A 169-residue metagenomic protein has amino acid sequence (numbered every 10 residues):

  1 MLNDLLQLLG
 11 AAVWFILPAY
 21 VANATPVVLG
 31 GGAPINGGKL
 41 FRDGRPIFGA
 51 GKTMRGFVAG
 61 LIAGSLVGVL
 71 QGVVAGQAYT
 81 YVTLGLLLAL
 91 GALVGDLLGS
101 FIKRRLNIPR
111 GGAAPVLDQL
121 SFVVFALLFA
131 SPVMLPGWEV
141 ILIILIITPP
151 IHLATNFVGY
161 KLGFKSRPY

Functional and structural regions predicted by a protein language model:
M1-G68, V73-L87, L93-F129, W138-Y169: Interhelical loop and helix-boundary elements at the membrane-water interface of polytopic inner-membrane proteins
